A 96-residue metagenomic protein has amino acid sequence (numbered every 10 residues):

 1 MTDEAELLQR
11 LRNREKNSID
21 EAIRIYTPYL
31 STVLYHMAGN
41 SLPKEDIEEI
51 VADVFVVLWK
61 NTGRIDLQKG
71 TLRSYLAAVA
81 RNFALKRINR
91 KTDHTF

Functional and structural regions predicted by a protein language model:
M1-I25: N-terminal module of bacterial RNA polymerase sigma factors
N13-E21, S31-D53, L67: Short, charged helix-capping/linker segments at alpha-helix termini
A22-L30, A80: Hydrophobic/aromatic residues within well-ordered alpha-helical segments
V33, M37, V57, F83-R87: Short alpha-helical functional segments enriched in proximate histidine and acidic residues
E45, E49-V56, K60, G70-N82: Structural recognition of an alpha-helix C-terminal capping motif at a helix-to-coil junction
K60, R64, A78-F96: Arg/Lys-rich amphipathic alpha helix in sigma70-family domain 2
